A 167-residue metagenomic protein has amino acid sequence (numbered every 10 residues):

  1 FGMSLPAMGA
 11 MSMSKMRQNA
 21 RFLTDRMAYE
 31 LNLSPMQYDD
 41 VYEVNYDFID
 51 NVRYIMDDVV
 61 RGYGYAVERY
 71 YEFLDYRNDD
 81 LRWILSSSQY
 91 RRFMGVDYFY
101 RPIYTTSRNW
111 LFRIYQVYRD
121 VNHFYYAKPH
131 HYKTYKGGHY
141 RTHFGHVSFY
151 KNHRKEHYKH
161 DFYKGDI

Functional and structural regions predicted by a protein language model:
G2-S12: Boundary at the C-terminal end of the N-terminal hydrophobic targeting segment
S12-Y29, P35-I167: Low-complexity segments
